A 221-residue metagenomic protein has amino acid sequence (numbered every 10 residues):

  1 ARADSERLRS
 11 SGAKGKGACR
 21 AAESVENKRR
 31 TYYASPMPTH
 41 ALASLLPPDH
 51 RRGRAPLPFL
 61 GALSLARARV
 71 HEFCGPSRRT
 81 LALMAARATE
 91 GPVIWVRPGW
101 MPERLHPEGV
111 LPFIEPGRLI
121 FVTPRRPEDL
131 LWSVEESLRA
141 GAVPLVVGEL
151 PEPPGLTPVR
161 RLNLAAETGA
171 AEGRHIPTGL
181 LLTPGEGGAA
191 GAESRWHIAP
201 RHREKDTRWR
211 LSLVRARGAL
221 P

Functional and structural regions predicted by a protein language model:
E6-W95: Detector for small/aliphatic-rich hydrophobic stretches
F73, L119, V146, A166 (+1 more regions): Conserved RecA-like P-loop NTPase ATPase core
P92, R118, T178: Residues at the starts of beta-strands that form the adenosine-phosphate
V96-V159: Long, charge-dense
A142-L145, R174-L180: Loop/turn-to-beta-strand initiation segments
R160-L164: Charged helix-capping and loop-helix junction motifs
A165-P177: Substrate-engagement module of ASCE P-loop NTPases
L180-P221: Phosphate-binding/switch region of NTP-binding enzymes
